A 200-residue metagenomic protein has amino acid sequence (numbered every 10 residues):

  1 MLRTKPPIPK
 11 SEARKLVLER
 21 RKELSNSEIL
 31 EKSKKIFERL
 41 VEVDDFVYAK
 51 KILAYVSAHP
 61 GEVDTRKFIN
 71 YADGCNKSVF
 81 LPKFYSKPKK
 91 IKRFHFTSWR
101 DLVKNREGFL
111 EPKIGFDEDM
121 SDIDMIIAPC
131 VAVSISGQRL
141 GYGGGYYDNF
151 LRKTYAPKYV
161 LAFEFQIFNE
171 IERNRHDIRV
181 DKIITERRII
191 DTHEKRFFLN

Functional and structural regions predicted by a protein language model:
L2-S121: N-terminal active-site beta-alpha-beta segment that forms phosphate/nucleotide-binding and substrate-recognition loops
K87-N200: Conserved phosphate- and dinucleotide-binding cores of soluble alpha/beta proteins, encompassing both enzyme active
